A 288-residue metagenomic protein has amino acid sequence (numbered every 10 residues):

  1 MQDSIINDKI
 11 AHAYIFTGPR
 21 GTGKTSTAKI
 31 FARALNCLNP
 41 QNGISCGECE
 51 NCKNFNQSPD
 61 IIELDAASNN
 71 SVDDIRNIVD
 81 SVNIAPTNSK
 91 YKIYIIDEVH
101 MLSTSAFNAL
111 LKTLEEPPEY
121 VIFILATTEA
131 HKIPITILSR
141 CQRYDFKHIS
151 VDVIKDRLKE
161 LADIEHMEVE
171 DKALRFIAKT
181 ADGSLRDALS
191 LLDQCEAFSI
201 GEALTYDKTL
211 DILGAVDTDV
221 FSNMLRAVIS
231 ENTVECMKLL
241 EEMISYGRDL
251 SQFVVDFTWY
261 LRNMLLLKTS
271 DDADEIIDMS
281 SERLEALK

Functional and structural regions predicted by a protein language model:
M1-R143, V153, L161: P-loop/Walker A NTP-binding region and its immediately flanking N-terminal helices in P-loop NTPase folds
E50, Q57, N77, K90 (+2 more regions): Extended, largely alpha-helical regulatory/partner-binding modules appended to the mid-to-C-terminal parts
